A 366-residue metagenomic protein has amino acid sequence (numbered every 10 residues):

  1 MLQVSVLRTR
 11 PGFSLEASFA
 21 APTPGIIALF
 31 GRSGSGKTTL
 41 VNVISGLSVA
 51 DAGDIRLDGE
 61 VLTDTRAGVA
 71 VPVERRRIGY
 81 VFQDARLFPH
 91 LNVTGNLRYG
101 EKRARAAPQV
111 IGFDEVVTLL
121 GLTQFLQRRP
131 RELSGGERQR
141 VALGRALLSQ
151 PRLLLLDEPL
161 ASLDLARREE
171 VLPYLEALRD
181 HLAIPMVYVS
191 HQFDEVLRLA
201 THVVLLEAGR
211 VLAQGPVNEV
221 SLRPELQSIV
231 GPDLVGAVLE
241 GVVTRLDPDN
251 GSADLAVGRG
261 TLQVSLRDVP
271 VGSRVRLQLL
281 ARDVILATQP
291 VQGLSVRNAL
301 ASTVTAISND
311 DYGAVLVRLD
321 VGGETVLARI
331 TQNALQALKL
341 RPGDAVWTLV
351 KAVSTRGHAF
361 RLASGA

Functional and structural regions predicted by a protein language model:
E60-T65, P108-F125, E176-A177: Conserved ABC ATPase "signature" region
L62-G79, R103: ABC ATPase NBD coupling module
R129-L133, E137: Conserved ABC ATPase signature
L148-R152: A short, proline-enriched helix->beta-strand linker immediately N-terminal to the Walker B motif in ABC-type P-loop
L154-E158: Catalytic Walker B motif of ABC-type/P-loop ATPase nucleotide-binding domains
D180, S190-G260: Internal alpha/beta loop-helix hairpins
T261-S308, T325, R329-A366: Glycine/charge-rich catalytic "coupling/switch" loops of P-loop NTPases
